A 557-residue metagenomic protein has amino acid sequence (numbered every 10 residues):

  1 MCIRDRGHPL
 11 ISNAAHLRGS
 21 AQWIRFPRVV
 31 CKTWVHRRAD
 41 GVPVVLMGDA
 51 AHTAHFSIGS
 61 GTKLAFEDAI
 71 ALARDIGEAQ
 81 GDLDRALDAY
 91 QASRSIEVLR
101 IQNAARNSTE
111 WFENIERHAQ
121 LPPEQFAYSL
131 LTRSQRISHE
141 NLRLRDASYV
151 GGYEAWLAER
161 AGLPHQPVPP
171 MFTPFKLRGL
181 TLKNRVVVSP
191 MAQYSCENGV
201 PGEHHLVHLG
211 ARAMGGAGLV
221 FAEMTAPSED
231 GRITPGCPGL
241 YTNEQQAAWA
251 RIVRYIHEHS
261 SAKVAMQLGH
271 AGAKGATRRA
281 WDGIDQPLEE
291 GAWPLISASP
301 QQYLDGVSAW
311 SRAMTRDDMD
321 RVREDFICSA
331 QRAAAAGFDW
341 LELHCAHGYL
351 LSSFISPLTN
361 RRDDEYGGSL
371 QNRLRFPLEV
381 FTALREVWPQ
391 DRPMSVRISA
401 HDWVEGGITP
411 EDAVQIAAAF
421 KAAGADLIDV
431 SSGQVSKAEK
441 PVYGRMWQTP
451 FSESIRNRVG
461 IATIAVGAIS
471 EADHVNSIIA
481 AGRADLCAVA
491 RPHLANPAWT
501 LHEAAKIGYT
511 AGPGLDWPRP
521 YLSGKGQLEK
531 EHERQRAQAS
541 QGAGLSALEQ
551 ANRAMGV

Functional and structural regions predicted by a protein language model:
M1-D5: Conserved small/polar residues in nucleotide/adenosyl-binding loops
G7-A15, S138-E140, G512-G514: Short, surface-exposed acidic
G7-C31: A glycine-rich dinucleotide-binding beta-alpha-beta segment and adjacent secondary-structure elements that constitute
N13-A15, Q102-A105, D516-P518: Short coil/turn segments at secondary-structure boundaries
A14-A21, R106-S108, I355-S356, I398-H401: Short linear capping/connector segments at secondary-structure termini
Q22-N107, W111: Conserved mid-domain beta->alpha element of the FAD-binding
R74-P164: C-terminal helical "tail/cap" subdomain of flavin- and related membrane-associated enzymes
D146-V557: Flavin-dependent oxidoreductase catalytic cores
